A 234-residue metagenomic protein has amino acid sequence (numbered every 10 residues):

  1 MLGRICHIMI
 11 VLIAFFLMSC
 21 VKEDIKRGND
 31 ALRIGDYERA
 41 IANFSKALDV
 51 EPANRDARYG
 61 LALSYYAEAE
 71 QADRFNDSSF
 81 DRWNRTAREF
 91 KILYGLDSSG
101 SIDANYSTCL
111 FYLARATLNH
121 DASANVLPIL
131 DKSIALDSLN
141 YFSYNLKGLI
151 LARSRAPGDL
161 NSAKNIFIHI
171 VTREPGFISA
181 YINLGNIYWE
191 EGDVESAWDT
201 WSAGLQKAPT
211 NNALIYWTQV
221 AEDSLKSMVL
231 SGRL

Functional and structural regions predicted by a protein language model:
L17-D73: N-terminal leader/linker segments that initiate helical-solenoid repeat arrays
D36-A42, E70-K91, T117-K132, R155-H169 (+2 more regions): Structural signature of tandem alpha-helical TPR/SEL1-like repeats, specifically the intra-repeat loop/turn
I41, L48, A87, K91-S101 (+4 more regions): A conserved position within tetratricopeptide repeats
A57, I102-D103, C109, S143 (+2 more regions): TPR alpha-solenoid repeat register
E190-L234: Terminal, low-structured helical/coil segments at or just beyond the last alpha-helical repeat
